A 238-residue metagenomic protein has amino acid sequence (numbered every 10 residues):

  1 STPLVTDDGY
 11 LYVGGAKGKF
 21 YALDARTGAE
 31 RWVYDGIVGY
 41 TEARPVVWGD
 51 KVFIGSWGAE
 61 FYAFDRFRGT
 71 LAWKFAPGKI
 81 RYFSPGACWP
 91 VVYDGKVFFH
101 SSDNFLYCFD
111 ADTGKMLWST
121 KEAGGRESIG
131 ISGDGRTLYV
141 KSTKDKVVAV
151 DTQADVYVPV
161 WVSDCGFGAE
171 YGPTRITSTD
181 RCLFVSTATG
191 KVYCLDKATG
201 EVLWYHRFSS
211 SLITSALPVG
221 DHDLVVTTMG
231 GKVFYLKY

Functional and structural regions predicted by a protein language model:
S1-D7, A16, E30-G49, W57 (+5 more regions): Extracytoplasmic beta-rich repeat domains
Y10, A29, T70, K115 (+4 more regions): Residue-level signal for well-ordered, solvent-exposed loop/turn and beta-edge residues enriched in charged/polar side
G15-A16, S56-W57, S101-S102, S142-T143 (+2 more regions): Structural signature of WD-repeat beta-propellers
D24-G28, D65-G69, D110-T113, D151-D155 (+2 more regions): Short loop/turn segments that connect beta-strands within beta-propeller blades
A188-G230: C-terminal closing repeat unit and adjoining cap/tail of repeat-based domains
G231-K237: Short, low-complexity, Pro/Ser/Thr/Gly-rich segments in the mature regions of secreted, periplasmic
